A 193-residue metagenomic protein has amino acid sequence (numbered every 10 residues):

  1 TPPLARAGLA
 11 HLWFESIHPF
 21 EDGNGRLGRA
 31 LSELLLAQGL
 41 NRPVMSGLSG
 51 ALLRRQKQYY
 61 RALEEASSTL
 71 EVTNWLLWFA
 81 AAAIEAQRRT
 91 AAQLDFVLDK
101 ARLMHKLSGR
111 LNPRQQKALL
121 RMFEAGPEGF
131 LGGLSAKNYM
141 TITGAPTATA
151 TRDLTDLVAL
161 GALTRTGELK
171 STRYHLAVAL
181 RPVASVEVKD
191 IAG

Functional and structural regions predicted by a protein language model:
T1-L94: Phosphate/pyrophosphate-binding active-site loops
I17, L160-G161: Alpha-helix C-caps/helix-loop-beta hinges
L94-E124: Short alpha-helical segments that sit at the start of domains
E128-I142: Short acidic, hydrophobic short linear motifs in intrinsically disordered regions
I142-T143, G167: Core residues of bacterial helix-turn-helix
P146-T147: Short coil turns linking two alpha-helices in DNA-binding domains
A150, L154-L160: Basic amphipathic alpha-helical segments that dock to polyanions
R165-I191: Short, cationic-aromatic polyanion-contact patches
